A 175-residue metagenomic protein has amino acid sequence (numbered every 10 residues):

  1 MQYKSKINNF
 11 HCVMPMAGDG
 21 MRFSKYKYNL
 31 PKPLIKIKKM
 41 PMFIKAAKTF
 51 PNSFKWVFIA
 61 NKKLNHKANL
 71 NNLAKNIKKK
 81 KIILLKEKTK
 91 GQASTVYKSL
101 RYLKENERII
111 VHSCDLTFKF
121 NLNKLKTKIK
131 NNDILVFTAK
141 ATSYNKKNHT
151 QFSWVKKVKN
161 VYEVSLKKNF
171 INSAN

Functional and structural regions predicted by a protein language model:
Q2-M14, R22, K36, M40-V111 (+2 more regions): Conserved N-terminal catalytic core of the sugar/cofactor nucleotidyltransferase
Y3-S5, K25, K128, K146: Sterically constrained small-residue positions within well-ordered secondary structures of folded domains
P15-A17, V111-S113, F137-K140: Short beta-strand segments
D19-K25: Short acidic/His/Gly/Ser-rich catalytic and metal-binding motifs that mark active-site loops of diverse hydrolases
F23, L34, V164: Short clusters of hydrophobic/aromatic residues that line enzyme substrate/ligand-binding pockets
Y28-P33: Short alpha-helical oligomerization interface
L34, N71, I129-N131: Residue-level signature of transmembrane alpha-helix interfaces in integral membrane proteins
F118-N175: Conserved core of the sugar-phosphate nucleotidyltransferase
